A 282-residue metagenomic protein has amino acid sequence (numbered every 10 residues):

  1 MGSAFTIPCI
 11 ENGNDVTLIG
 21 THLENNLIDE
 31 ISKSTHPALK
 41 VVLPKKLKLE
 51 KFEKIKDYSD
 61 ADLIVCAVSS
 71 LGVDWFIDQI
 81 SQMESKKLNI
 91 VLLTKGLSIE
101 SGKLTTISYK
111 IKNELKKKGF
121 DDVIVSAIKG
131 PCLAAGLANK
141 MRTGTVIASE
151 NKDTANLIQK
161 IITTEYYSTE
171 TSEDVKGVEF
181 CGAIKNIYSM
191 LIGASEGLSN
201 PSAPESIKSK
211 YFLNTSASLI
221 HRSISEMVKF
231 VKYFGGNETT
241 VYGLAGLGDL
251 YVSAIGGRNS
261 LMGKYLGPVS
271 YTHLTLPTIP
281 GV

Functional and structural regions predicted by a protein language model:
M1-V42, L49-E50: NAD(P)+-binding Rossmann beta1-loop-alpha1 motif at the extreme N-terminus of oxidoreductases
A4, N26, L71, G102 (+8 more regions): Conserved active-site and cofactor/substrate-binding residues in soluble primary-metabolism enzymes
T21, K95, E150: Cofactor-binding loop segments of dinucleotide-utilizing enzymes, especially the Rossmann-like FAD- and NAD(P)+-binding
E50-S59, L63-M141, I158: Rossmann-like NAD(P)(H) cofactor-binding subdomain of soluble oxidoreductases
M83, K117-I124, R142-T239: Internal alpha-helical scaffold of NAD(P)-dependent oxidoreductase catalytic cores
L247-S270: Acidic, Mg2+-coordinating active-site segments of isoprenoid diphosphate-utilizing enzymes
T272-T278: Conserved small/polar residues in nucleotide/adenosyl-binding loops
